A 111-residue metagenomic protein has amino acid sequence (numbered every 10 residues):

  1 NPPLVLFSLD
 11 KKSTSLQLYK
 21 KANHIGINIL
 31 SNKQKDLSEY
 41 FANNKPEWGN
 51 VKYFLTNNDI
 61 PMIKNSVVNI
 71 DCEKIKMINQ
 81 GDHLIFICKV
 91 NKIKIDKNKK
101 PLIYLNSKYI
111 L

Functional and structural regions predicted by a protein language model:
N1-L111: Basic, polyanion-binding surface patches
